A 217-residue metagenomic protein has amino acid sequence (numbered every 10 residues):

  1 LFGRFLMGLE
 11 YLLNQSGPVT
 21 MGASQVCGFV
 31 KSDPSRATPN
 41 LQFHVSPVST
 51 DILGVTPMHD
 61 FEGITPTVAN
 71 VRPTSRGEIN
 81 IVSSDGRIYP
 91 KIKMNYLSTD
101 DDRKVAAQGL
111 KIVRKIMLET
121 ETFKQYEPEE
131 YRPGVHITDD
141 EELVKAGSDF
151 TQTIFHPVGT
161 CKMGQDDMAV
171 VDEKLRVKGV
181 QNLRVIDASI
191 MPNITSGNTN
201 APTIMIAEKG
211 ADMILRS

Functional and structural regions predicted by a protein language model:
F2-S196, N200-P202, G210-S217: FAD-dependent oxidoreductase catalytic-site/capping-region signature
